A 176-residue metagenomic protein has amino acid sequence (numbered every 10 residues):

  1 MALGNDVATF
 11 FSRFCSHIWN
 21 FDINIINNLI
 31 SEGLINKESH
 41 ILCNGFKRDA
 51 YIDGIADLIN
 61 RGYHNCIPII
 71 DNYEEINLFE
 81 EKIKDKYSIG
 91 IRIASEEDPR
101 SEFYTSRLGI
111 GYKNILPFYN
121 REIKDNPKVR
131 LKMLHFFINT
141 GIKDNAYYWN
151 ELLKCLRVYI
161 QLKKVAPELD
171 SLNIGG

Functional and structural regions predicted by a protein language model:
A2-L169: Active-site-proximal beta-alpha core segment in soluble small-molecule metabolic enzymes
I174: Structured binding elements
